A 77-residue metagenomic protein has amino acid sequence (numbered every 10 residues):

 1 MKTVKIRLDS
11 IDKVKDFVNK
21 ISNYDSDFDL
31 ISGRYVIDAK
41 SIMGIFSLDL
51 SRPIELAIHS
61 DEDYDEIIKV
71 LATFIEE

Functional and structural regions predicted by a protein language model:
M1, I31, L48-R52: Short glycine-enriched loop/turn motifs at secondary-structure junctions
M1-R7: Short glycine-/aliphatic-rich beta-strand segments at the starts of folded cytosolic domains
V4, V18-S22, D29, V36 (+3 more regions): N-terminal intrinsically disordered, cationic/polar leader segments that include organellar targeting peptides
R7-D9, I31, H59: A structural detector for beta-sheet-dominated domains
I11-D27, Y35-L50, Y64: Amphipathic alpha-helical interaction surfaces in cytosolic regulatory modules
D49-E77: C-terminal structural segments of small proteins and small subunits
